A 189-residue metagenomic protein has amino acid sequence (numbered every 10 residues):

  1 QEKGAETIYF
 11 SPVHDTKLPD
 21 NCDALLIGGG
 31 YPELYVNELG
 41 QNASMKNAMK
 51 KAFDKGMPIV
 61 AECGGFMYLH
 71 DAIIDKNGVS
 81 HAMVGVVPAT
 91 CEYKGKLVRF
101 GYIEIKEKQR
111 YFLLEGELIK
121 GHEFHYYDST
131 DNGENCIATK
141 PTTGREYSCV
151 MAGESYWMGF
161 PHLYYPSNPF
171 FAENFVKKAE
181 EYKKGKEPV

Functional and structural regions predicted by a protein language model:
Q1-E2, Q41, F175-V176: Short, solvent-exposed amphipathic alpha-helical segments in soluble enzyme and RNA/protein-processing domains
Q1-Y9: Short helix-loop-beta junction
E2, S44, G64, P166 (+1 more regions): Conserved active-site and cofactor/substrate-binding residues in soluble primary-metabolism enzymes
F10-K17: Short acidic loop-to-helix transition motifs that present clustered carboxylates
D20-L25: Short acidic/histidine-rich motifs immediately flanking catalytic phosphotransfer sites in two-component signaling
L26-G28, V60, F160: Structural motif
P32-Q109: Cysteine-nucleophile active-site neighborhood
Y93-V189: Amide-donor transfer/coupling interface in amidating biosynthetic enzymes
